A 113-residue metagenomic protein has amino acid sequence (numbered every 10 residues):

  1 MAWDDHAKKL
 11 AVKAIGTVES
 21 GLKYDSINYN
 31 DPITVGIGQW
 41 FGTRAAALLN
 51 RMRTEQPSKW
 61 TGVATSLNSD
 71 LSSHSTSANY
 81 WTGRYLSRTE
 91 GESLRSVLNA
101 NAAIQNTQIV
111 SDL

Functional and structural regions predicted by a protein language model:
M1-L113: Cell-wall polysaccharide-cleaving catalytic domain and substrate-binding groove, primarily in peptidoglycan/chitin
